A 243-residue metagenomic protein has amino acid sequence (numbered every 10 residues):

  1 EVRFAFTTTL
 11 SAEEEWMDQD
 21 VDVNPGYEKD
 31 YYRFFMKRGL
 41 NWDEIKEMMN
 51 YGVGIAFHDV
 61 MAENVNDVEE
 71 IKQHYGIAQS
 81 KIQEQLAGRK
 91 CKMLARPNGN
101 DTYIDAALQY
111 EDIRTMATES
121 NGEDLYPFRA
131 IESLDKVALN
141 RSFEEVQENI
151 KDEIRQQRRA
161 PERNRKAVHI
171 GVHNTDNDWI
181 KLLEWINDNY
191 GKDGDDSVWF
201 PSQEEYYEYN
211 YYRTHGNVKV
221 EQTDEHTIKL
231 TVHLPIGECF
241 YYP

Functional and structural regions predicted by a protein language model:
V2-I104, S120-A138: Metal-dependent polysaccharide deacetylase catalytic core of the NodB/CE4 family, i.e., the active-site-bearing domain
V2-T7, N50-A56, E84-M93, Q109-T115 (+2 more regions): Loop/turn elements at helix/coil->beta-strand transitions in domains of secreted/extracellular proteins
M17-R33, K37-G39, R141-R155, P161 (+1 more regions): Surface-exposed intrinsically disordered loops and tails
I45-M48, A107-L108, A160, I186: Generic structural signal for hydrophobic
N66-Q73, A106, I180, Y211-G216: Histidine/acidic-residue-rich catalytic or RNA/ligand-binding cores of hydrolases and nuclease-related proteins
Q83-L86, D112-Y126, R155, A167-Y242: C-terminal domain-boundary segment and adjacent tail
S133-D135, E148-K151, Q222-I228: Ser/Thr- and Asn-enriched, surface-exposed coil loops between beta-strands
